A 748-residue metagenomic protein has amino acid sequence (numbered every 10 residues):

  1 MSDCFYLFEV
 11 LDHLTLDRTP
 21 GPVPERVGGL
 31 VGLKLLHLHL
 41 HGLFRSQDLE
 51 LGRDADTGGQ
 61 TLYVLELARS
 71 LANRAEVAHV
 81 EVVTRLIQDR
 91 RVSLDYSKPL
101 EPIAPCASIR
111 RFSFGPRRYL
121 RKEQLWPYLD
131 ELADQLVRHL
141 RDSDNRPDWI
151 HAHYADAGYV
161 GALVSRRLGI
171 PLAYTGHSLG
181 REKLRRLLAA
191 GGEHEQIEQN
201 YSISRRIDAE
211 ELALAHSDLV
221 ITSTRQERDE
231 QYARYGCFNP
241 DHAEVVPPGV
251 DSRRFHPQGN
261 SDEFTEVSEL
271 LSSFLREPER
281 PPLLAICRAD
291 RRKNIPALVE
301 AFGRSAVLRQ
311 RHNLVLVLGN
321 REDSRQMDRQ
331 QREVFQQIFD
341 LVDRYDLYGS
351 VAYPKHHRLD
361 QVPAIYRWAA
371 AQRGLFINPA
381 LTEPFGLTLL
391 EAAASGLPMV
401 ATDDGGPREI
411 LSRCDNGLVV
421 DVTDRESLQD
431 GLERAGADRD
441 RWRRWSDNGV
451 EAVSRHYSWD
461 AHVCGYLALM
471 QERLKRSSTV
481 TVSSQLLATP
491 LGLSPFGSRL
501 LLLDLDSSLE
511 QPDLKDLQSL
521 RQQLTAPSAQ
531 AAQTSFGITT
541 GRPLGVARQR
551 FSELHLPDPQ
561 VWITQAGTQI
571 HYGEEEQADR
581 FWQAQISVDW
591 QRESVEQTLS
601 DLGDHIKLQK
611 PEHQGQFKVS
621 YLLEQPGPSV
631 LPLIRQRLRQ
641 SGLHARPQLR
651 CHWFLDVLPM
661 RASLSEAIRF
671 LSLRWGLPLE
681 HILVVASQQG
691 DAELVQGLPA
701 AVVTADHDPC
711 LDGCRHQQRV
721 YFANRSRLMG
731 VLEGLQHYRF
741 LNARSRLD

Functional and structural regions predicted by a protein language model:
M1-L390, A394-S478: Catalytic cores of nucleotide-sugar-dependent glycosyltransferases that transfer UDP/GDP/TDP-activated
A152, T222-S223, A401, I538 (+3 more regions): Short beta-strand scaffold positions
E451, R455, W459-L505, Q522-A529: Non-catalytic pre-domain segments flanking phosphatase-related domains
G497-K515, V695: Asp-based phosphoryl-transfer active-site loop
S519-P611, D706: Active-site phosphate-binding/coordination module
E596-G697: Conserved acidic, metal-coordinating active-site core of Asp-based, Mg2+-dependent phosphoryl-transfer enzymes
L658, S665-D748: Mg2+-dependent phosphoryl-transfer enzymes with acidic/Ser/Thr/Gly-rich catalytic loops
